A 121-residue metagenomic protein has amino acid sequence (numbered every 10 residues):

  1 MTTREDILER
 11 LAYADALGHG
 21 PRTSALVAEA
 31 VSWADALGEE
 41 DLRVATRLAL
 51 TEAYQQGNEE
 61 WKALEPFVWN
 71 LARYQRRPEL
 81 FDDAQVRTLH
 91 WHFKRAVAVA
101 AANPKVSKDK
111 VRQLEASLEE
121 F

Functional and structural regions predicted by a protein language model:
M1-A14, E40-A53, L80-A102: Amphipathic alpha-helical repeat scaffolds of TPR domains
A12-L17, A34-D35: A ubiquitous short alpha-helical element
D15-E29, Q56-Q75, A102-E120: Helix-turn-helix repeat elements of alpha-solenoid scaffolds
S24-A34, L42-G57: Internal alpha-helical scaffold/solenoid segments in large eukaryotic proteins
S32-R43, R73-R87, S117-F121: Flexible helix-coil transition and linker loops at the boundaries of alpha-helical arrays
